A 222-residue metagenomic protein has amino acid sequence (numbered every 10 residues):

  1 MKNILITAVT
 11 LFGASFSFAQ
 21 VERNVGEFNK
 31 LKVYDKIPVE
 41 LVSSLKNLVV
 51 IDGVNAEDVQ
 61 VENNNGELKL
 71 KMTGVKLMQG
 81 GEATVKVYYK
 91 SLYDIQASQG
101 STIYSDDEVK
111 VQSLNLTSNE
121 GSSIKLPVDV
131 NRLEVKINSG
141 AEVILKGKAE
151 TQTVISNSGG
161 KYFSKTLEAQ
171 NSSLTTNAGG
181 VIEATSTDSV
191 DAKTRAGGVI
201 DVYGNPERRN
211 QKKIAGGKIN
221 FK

Functional and structural regions predicted by a protein language model:
M1-K222: Intrinsically disordered, low-complexity terminal regions
